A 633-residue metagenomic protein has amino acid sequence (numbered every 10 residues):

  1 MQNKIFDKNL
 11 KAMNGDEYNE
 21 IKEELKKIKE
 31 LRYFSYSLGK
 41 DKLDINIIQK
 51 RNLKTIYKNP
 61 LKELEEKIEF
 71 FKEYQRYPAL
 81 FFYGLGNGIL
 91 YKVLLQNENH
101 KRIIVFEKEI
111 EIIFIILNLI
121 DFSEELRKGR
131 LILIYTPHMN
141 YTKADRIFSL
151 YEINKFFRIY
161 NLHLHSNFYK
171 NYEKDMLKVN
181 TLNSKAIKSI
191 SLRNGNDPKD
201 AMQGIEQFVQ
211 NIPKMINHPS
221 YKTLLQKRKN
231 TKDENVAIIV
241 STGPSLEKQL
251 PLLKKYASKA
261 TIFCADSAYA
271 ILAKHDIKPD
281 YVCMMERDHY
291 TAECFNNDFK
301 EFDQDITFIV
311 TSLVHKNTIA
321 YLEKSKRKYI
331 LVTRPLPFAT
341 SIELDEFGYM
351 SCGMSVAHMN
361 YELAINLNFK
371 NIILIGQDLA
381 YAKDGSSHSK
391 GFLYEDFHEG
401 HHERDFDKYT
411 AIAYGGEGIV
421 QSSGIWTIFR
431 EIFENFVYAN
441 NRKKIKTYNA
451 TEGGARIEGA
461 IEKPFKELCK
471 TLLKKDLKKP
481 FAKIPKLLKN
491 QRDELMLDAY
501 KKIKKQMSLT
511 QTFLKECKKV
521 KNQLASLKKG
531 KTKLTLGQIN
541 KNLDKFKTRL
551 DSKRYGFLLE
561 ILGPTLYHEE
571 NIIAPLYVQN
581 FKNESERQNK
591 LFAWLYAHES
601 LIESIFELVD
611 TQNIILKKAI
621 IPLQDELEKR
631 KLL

Functional and structural regions predicted by a protein language model:
M1-A237, P244-T261, A270-K274, Y281 (+5 more regions): N-terminal donor/sugar-recognition subdomains of glycan-related enzymes, prototypically the membrane-proximal stem
I48-Q49, K232, A339-L344, Y409-G416: Gly-rich Lys/Arg/Thr-decorated short loops/hinges at beta-loop-alpha junctions or inter-strand turns that position
Y160, K316-L379: Active-site/ligand-binding-proximal alpha/beta "capping" segment
S241, A265, M285, I309-T311 (+3 more regions): Generic beta-strand/beta-sheet core signal
L252, A260, I342, C352-G353 (+1 more regions): Long alpha-helical, hydrophobic tracts
I262-A268, V282, F308, A357-N360 (+1 more regions): Extended, hydrophobic alpha-helical segments in both membrane/secreted and soluble proteins
A268-Y269, D276-E286, A364-K390: Glycine-rich phosphate/pyrophosphate-binding loops and their adjacent beta-strand/loop elements at enzyme active sites
S386-F436: Phosphate-binding loop/pocket of nucleotide- and phosphate-handling active sites
